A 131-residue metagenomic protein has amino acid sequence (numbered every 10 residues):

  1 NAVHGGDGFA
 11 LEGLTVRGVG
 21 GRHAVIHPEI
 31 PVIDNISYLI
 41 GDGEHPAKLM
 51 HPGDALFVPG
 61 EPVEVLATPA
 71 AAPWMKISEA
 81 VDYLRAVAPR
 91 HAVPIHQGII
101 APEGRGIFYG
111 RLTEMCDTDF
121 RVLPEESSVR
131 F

Functional and structural regions predicted by a protein language model:
A2-A10, V81, R85, H91-F131: Binuclear metal-ion centers of metallo-dependent hydrolases, dominated by the metallo-beta-lactamase
A2-E61, W74, E125-F131: Core dinuclear metal-dependent hydrolase active-site scaffold
L14, L66, C116-T118: A SAM-dependent methyltransferase catalytic signature shared across enzymes that methylate proteins
I36-E103, R111: Metallo-beta-lactamase
